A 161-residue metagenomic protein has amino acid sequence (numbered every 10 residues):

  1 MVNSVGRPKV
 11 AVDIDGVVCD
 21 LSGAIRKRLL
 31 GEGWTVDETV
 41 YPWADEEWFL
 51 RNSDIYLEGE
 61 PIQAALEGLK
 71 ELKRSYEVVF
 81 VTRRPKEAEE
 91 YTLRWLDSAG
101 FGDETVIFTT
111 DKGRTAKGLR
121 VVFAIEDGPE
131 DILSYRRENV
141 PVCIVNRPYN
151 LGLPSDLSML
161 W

Functional and structural regions predicted by a protein language model:
V2-K9, E60, E67-R74, P148-W161: Charged phosphate-binding loop/patch that engages nucleotide di/tri-phosphates or the phosphate backbone of nucleic
V2-S53: Active-site neighborhood of HAD-like aspartate-dependent phosphohydrolases
V5-R7, S75, D103, V121 (+1 more regions): A general structural motif
V36-V40, R51-F80, P85-L93: Short, acidic loop-to-helix structural element flanking the phosphoryl-transfer center in phosphate-processing enzymes
E77, E104-V106, P141, S158: Conserved beta-strand segments of alpha/beta enzyme cores
R83-R136: Substrate-recognition "cap/lid" segment bordering the active-site pocket of phosphatases
F123-W161: Acidic, Mg2+-coordinating phosphoryl-transfer loop and its flanking beta/alpha structural elements, shared across
